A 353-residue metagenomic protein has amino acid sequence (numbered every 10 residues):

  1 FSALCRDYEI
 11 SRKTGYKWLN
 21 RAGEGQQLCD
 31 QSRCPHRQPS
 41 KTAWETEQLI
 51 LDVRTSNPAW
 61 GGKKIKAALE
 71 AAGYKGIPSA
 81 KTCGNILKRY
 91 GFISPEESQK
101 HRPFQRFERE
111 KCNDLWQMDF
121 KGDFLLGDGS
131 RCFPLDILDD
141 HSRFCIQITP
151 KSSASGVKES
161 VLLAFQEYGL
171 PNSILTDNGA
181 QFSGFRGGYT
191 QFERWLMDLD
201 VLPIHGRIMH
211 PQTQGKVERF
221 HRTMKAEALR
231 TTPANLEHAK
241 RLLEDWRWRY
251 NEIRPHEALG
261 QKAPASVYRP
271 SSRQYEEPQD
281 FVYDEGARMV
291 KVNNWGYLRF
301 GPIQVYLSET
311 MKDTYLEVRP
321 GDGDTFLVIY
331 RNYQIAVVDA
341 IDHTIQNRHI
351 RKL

Functional and structural regions predicted by a protein language model:
F1-G23: Double-stranded DNA-binding cores of transcription factors and transposases
L4, G15-W18, L49-I50, I65 (+13 more regions): Mobile genetic element proteins and their domesticated derivatives, centered on retroelements and DNA transposons
D7, K17-W18, T82, I86-Y90 (+2 more regions): Residues in the recognition helix of alpha-helical DNA-binding motifs
N20, Q26-M118, D123, T190 (+1 more regions): Basic, flexible linker segments flanking DNA-binding modules in nucleic acid-interacting mobile-element proteins
W44, K81, N85-F144, A154-P171 (+2 more regions): Mobile-element integrase/transposase regions, centering on the N-terminal DNA-binding/Zn-coordinating module
S152, Q166-R186, R207-M209, Q214 (+1 more regions): Acidic/histidine-rich, metal-coordinating catalytic segments
F192-G260, P264-E276, E317, G321-D322: Charged alpha-helix within mobile-element recombinases
R247, N251-L353: C-terminal, beta-rich DNA-binding module of retroviral/retroelements integrases
